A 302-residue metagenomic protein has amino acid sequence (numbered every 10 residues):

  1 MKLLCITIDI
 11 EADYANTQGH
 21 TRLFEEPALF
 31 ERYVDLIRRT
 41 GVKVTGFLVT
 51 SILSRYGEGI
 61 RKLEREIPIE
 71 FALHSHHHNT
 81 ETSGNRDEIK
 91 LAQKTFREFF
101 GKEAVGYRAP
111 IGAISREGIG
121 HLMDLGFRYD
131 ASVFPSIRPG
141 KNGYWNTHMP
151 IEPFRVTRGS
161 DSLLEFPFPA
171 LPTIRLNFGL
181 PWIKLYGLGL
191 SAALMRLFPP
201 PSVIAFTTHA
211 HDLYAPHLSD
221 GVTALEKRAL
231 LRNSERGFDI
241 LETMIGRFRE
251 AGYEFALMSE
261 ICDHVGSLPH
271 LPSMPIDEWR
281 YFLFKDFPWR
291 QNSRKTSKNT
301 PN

Functional and structural regions predicted by a protein language model:
M1-P68: Active-site beta->alpha N-cap acidic-glycine motif
D9, I37, H74, Y107 (+4 more regions): Conserved, mostly hydrophobic/aromatic
Y14-A15, L53-Y56, N79-T82, I114-G118 (+4 more regions): Short catalytic/ligand-binding loop motif for oxyanion handling, primarily in non-cytosolic enzymes, centered on
N16-F24, K43, F47-V49, S75-S83 (+4 more regions): The substrate-binding groove and active-site-proximal loops of carbohydrate-active enzymes, especially glycoside
R38-G41, T45, Y186-N302: C-terminal domain-boundary segment and adjacent tail
T40-G118, R128, S132-V133, I137 (+2 more regions): Metal-dependent polysaccharide deacetylase catalytic core of the NodB/CE4 family, i.e., the active-site-bearing domain
R55-F71, M123-D130, K227, H264-F282: Short, electropositive alpha-helical surface patch
K102-T207, W289, K295: Active-site-adjacent pocket scaffolds in enzyme catalytic domains
